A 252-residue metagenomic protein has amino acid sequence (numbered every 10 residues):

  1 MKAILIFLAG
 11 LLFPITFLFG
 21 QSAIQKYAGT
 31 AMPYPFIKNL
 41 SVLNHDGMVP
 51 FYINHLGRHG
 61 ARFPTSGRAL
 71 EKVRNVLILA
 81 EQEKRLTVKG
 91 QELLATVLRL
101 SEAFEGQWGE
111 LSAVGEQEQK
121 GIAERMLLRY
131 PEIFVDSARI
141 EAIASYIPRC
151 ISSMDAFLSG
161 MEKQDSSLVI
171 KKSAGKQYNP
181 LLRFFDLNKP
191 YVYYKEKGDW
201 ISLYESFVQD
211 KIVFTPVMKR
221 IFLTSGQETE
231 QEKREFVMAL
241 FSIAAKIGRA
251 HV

Functional and structural regions predicted by a protein language model:
M1-A23: Bacterial Sec-dependent N-terminal signal peptides
Q21-R139, I147-R249: Signature for phosphate-centric chemistry
